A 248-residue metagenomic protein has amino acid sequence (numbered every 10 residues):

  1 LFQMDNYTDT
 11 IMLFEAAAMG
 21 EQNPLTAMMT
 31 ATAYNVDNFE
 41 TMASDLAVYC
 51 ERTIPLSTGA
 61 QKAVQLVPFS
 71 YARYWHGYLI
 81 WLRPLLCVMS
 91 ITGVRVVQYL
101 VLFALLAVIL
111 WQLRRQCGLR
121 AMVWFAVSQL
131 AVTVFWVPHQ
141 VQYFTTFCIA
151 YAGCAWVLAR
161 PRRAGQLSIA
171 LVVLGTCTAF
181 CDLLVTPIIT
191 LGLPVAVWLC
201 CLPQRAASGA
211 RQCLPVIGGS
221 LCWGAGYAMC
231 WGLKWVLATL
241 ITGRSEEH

Functional and structural regions predicted by a protein language model:
F2-Y71: Interfacial juxtamembrane loops and adjacent helix segments that form the catalytic/substrate-binding surfaces
R73, I80-Q98: Juxtamembrane segments of multi-pass membrane glycosylation machinery that transfer sugars from lipid-linked donors
W75, V127-Q166, F180-P187: Membrane-interface micro-motifs in multi-pass membrane enzymes
Y99-V123: Transmembrane-helix motifs of polytopic, lipid-linked glycan transferases
G153-L158, I189-L221: Perimembrane helix-loop-helix junctions
L167-P194, P215-C230: Membrane-interface alpha helices of multi-pass inner-membrane proteins
A225-R244: Transmembrane-lumen/periplasm boundary regions of multi-pass, lipid-linked membrane glycan transferases
H248: Conserved small/polar residues in nucleotide/adenosyl-binding loops
